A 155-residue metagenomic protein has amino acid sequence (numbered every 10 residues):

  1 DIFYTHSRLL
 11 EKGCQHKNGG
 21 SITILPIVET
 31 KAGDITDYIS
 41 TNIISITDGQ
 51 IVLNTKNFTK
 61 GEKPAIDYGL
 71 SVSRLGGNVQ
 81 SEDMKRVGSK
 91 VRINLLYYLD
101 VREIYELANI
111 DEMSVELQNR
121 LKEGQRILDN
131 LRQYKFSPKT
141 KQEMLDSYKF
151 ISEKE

Functional and structural regions predicted by a protein language model:
D1-E155: Conserved catalytic/coupling modules of large nucleotide/cofactor-utilizing molecular machines
